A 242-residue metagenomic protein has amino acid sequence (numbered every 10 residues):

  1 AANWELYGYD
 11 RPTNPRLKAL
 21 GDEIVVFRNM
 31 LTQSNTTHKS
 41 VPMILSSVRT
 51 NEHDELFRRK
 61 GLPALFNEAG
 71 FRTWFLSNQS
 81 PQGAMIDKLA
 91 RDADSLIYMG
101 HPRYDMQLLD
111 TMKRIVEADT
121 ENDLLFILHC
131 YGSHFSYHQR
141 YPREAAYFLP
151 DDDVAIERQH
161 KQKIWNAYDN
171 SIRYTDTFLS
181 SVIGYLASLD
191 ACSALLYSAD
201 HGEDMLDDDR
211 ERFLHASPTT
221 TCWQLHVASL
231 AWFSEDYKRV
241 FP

Functional and structural regions predicted by a protein language model:
A1-P242: Catalytic domains that recognize anionic headgroups
